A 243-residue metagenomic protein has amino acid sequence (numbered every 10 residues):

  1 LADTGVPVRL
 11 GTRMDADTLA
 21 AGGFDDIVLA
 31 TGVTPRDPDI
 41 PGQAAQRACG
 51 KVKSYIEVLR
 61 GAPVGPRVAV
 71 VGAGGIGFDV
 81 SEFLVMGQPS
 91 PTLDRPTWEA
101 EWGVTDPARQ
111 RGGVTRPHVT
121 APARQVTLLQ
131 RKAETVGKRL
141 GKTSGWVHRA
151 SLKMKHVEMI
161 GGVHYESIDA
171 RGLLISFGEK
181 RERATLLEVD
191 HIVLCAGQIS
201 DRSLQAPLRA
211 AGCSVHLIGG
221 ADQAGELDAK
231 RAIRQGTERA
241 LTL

Functional and structural regions predicted by a protein language model:
L1, V28, V52: Conserved hydrophobic/aromatic pocket- or pore-lining residues that grip, position, or stack substrates in active sites
L1-D3, P41-R47, H118-A121, R149-H156 (+1 more regions): Short, conserved catalytic or adaptor-binding loops enriched in Gly and charged residues
A2-D15, L129, K153-Y165: A conserved beta-strand/loop element that lines the FAD pocket in flavoprotein oxidoreductases
R9-G23, A30-I40, K53-L140, S176-L243: Rossmann-like dinucleotide/flavin-binding elements
R47-A48, S144, V193: AAA+ P-loop NTPase nucleotide-binding core of proteostasis motors
A48, P122-R124, G161: Residue-level signal for beta-strand positions within conserved beta-sheet cores that form or flank
A133-E158, Y165-S167, R171-L174, E238: Mid-to-C-terminal Rossmann-like scaffold of FAD/NAD(P)H-dependent oxidoreductases
